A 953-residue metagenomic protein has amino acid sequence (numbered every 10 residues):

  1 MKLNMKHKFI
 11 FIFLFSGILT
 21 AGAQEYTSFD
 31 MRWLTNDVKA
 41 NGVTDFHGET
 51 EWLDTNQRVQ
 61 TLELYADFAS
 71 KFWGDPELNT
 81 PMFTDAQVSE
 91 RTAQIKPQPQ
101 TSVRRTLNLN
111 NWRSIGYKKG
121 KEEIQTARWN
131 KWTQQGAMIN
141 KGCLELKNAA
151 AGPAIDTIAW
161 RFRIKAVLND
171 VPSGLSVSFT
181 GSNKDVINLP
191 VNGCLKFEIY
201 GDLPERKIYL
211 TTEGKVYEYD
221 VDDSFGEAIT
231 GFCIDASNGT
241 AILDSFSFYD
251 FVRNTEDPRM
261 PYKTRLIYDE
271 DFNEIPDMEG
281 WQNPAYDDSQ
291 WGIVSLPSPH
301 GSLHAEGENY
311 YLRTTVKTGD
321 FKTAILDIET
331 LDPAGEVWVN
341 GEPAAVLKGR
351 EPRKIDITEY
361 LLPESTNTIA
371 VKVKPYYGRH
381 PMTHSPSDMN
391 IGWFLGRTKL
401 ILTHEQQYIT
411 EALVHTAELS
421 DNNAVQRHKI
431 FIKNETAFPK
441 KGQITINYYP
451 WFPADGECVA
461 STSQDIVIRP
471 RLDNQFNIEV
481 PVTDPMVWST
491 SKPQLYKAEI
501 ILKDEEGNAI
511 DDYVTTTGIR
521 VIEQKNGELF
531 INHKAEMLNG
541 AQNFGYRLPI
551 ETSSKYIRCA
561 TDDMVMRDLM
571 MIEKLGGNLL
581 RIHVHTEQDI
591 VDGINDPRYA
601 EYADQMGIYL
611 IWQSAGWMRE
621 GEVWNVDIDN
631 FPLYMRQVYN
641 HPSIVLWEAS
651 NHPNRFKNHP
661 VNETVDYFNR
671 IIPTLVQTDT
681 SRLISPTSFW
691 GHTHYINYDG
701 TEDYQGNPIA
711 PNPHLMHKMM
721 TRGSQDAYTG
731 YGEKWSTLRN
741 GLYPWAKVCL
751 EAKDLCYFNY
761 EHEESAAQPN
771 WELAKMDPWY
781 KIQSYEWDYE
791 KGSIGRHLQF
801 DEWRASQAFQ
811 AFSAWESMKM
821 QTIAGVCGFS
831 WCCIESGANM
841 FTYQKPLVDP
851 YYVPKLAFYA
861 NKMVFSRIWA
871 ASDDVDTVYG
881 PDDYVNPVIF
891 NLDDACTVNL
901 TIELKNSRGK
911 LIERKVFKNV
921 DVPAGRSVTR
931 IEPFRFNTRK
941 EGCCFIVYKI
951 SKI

Functional and structural regions predicted by a protein language model:
T27-L62, A69-M82, Q87-V88, W281 (+6 more regions): Substrate-binding clefts and catalytic carboxylate motifs of secreted carbohydrate-active enzymes
F29-D37, D45-D54, Y65-D75, T80 (+9 more regions): An acidic-aromatic loop/edge-strand motif
M31, F162, P172-S178, F197 (+3 more regions): Extracellular beta-strand ligand-recognition surfaces/modules
S89-K96, V103, E123-L146, P172-S176: Short carbohydrate-recognition loop motifs
M260, Y268, G307-Y408, E435 (+2 more regions): Accessory beta-strand-rich segments of carbohydrate-active enzymes
V425-I466, F476, D882-D921, S927-E932 (+1 more regions): Beta-strand-rich binding/interaction modules
E499-I572: N-terminal carbohydrate-binding accessory modules
M566, M570-M571, L579-Q821, C827-E835 (+1 more regions): Substrate-binding/catalytic cleft of secreted carbohydrate-active enzymes, primarily glycoside hydrolases
